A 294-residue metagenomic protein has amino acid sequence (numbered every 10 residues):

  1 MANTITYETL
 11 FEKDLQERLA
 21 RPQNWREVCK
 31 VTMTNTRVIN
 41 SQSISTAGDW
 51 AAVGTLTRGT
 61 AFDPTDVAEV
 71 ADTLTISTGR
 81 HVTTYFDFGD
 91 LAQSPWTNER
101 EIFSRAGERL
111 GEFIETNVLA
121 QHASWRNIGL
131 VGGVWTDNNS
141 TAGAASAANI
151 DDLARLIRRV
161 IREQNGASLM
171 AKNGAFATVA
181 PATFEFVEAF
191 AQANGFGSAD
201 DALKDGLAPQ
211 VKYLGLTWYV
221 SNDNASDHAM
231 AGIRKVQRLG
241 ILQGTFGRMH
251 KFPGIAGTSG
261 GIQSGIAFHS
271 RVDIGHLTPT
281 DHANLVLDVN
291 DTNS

Functional and structural regions predicted by a protein language model:
N3-T9, K13-P22, R26, N35-V38 (+3 more regions): Sequence/fold signature of self-assembling virion shell proteins
W25, G48-V53, E115-L119: Intrinsically disordered or highly flexible coil/loop and linker segments, enriched in small and charged/polar residues
C29-D63: Long, acidic, intrinsically disordered low-complexity segments
D49-V53, S94, F186-A189, L277: Short helix/loop capping segments that flank catalytic or ligand/cofactor-binding pockets
R58-S104: Long, hydrophobic/aromatic-enriched structural stretches that serve as scaffold segments
F88-E163, V286-S294: Alpha-helical scaffold segments that mediate packing/assembly in large oligomeric complexes
I128-D205: Extended, solvent-exposed, turn-rich assembly/linker loops in the middle of proteins
